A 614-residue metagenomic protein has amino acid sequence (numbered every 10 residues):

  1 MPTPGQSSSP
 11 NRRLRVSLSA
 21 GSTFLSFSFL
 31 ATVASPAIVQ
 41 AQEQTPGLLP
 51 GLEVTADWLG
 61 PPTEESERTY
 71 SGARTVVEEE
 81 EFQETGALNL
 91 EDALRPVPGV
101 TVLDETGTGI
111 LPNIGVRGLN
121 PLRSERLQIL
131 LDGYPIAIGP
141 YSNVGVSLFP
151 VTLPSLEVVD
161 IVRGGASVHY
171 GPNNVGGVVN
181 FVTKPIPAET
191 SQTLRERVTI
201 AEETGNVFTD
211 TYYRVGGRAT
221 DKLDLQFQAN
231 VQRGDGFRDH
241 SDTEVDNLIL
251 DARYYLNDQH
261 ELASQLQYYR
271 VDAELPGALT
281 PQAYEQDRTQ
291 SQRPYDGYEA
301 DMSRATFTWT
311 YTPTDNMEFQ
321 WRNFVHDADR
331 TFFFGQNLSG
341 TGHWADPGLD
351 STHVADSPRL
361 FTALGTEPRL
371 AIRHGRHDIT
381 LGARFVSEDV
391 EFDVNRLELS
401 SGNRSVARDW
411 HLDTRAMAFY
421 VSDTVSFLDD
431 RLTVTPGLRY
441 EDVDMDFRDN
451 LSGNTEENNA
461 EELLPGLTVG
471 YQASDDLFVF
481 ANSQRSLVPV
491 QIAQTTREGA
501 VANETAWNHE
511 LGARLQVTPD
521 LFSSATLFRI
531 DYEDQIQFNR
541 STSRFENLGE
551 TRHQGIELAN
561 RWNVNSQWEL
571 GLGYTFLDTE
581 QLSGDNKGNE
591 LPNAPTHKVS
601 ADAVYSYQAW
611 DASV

Functional and structural regions predicted by a protein language model:
L59, S66, S71, E91-I138: Extracytoplasmic beta-strand/coil segments of soluble accessory domains associated with Gram-negative outer-membrane
L90-A93, P112-G118, L127-L131, V146-T152 (+3 more regions): N-terminal periplasmic accessory domains that precede and gate Gram-negative outer-membrane beta-barrel machines
Y134-R163, A500: Short acidic/polar hinge/loop motifs at secondary-structure boundaries that mediate gating or recognition
A166-S167, T183-G217, A229, G236-R238 (+1 more regions): Short strand-turn segments of transmembrane beta-barrel domains in outer membranes, especially the first one or two
G205-E274, G297-P313, M317-E318: Transmembrane beta-barrel wall of Gram-negative outer-membrane proteins
Y212, T308-T312, N316-Q336, E391 (+3 more regions): Membrane-embedded beta-barrel scaffold of Gram-negative outer-membrane proteins
Y255-Y269, Y298-N450, E456, G470-Q472 (+2 more regions): Face-selective signature of the C-terminal outer-membrane beta-barrel domain
R373-R376, F427-L428, V434-G437, L527-D531 (+1 more regions): Gram-negative outer-membrane beta-barrel transporters
